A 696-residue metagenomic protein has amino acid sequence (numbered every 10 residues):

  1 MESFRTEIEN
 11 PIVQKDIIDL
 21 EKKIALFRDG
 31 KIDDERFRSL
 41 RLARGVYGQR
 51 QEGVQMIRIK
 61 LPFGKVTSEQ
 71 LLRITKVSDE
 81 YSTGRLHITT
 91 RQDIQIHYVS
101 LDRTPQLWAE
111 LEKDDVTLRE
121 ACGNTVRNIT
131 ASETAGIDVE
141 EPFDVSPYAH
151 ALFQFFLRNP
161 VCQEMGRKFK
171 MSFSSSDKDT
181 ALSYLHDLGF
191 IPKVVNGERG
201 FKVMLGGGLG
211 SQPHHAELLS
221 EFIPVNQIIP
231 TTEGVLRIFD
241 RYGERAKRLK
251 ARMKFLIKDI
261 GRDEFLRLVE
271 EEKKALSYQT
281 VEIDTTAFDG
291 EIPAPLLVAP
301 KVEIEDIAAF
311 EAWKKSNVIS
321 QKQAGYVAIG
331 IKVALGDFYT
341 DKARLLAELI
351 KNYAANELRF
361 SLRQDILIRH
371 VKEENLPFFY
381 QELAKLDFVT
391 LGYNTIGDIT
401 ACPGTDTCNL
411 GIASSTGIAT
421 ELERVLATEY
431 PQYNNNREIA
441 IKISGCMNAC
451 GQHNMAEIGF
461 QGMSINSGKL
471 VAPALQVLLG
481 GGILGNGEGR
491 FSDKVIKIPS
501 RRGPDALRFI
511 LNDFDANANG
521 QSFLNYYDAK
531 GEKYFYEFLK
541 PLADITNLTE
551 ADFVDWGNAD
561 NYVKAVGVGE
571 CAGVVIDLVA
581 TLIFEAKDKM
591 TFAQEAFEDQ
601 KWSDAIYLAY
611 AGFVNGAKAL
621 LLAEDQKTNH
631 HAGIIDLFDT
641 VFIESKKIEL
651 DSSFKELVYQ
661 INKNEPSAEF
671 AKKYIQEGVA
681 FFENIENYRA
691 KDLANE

Functional and structural regions predicted by a protein language model:
M1-F592: Peripheral terminal and linker regions in Fe-S/redox and tRNA-modifying enzymes
F153, L236, L511, Q594 (+3 more regions): Structural signal for well-ordered, non-membrane alpha-helices
R237, A611-L622: Short, hydrophobic/amphipathic alpha-helical patches that form generic packing surfaces within helical domains
Q521, S603-Y607, N629: Short, solvent-exposed positions on alpha-helices
V574, A580-K587, T591-E595, A617-E696: Long, charged low-complexity segments
M590, F597, W602, A609-Y610 (+1 more regions): Inward-facing hydrophobic residues that define packing positions of alpha-helical scaffold repeats
K601-A605, L621-E624: Charged, well-structured alpha/beta interaction segments
